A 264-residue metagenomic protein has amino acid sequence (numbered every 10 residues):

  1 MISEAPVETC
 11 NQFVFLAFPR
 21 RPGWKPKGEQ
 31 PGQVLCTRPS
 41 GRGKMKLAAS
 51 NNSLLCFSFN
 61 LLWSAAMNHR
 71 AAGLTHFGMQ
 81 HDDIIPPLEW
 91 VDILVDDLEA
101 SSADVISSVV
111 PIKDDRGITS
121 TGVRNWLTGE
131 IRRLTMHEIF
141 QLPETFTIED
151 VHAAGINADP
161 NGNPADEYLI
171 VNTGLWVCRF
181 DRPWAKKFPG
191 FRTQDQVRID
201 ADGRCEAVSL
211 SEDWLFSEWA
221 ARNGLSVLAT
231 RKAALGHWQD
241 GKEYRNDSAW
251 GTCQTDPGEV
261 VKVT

Functional and structural regions predicted by a protein language model:
M1-F13, F18, P22-P39: Short, well-formed alpha-helical segments that are part of the catalytic scaffolds of diverse glycosyltransferases
T9, I170-N172, R182-T264: C-terminal catalytic/acceptor-binding lobe
R21, N52, H81-D82: Acidic ATP/Mg2+-coordinating residue in the GHKL
K25-T75: Active-site-proximal specificity loops/subdomain of glycosyltransferases
S40-G41, E99, A221: Anion (oxyanion) recognition and catalysis
G73-I85: Short beta-strand-to-loop acidic/aromatic patch adjacent to the donor-nucleotide binding site
L74, S102-A103, L225: Short, high-confidence coil segments that cap the C-terminus of an alpha-helix and link into the following beta-strand
P87-I199: Conserved catalytic core of nucleotide-sugar-dependent glycosyltransferases
